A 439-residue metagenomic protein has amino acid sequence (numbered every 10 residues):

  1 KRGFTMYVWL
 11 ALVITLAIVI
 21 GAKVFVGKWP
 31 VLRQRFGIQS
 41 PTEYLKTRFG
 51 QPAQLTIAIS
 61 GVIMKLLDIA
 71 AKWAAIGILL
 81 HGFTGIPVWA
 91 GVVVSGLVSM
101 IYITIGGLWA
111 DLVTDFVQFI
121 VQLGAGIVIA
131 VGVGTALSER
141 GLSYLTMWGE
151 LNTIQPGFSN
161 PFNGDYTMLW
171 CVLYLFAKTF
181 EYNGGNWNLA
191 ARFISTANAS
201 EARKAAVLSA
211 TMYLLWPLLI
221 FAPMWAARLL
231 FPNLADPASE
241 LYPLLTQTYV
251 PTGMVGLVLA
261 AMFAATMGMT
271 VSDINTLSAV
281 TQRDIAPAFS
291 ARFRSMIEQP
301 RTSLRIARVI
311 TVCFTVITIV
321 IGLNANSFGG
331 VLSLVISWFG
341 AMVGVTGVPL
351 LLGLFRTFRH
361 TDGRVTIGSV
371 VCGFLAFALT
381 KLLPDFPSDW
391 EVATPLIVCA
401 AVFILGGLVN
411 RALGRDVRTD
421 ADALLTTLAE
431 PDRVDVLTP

Functional and structural regions predicted by a protein language model:
K1-G37, W170-Y182, L189-N233, Q247-T266: Membrane-interface helix-loop-helix modules in multi-pass membrane proteins
T5, L67-L79, I103-W109, P223 (+4 more regions): Transmembrane helix-loop junctions in multi-pass membrane proteins
W9-I103, Y174-Y182, A264-S272: Helix-loop-helix module between adjacent transmembrane segments
G37-K46, G107-F116, Y182-L215, P237-L241 (+6 more regions): Hydrophobic, small-residue-rich membrane helices and short re-entrant helix-turn-helix hairpins that build
R48-L55, L66, Q282-N326: Loop-to-transmembrane helix boundary motifs in multi-pass membrane proteins
I69, W73, G77, H81-V94 (+8 more regions): Hydrophobic alpha-helical segments and their helix-loop junctions in multi-pass secondary transporters
R364-A376: Central hydrophobic cores of alpha-helical transmembrane segments in multi-pass integral membrane proteins
I367, P387-P439: Terminal cytosolic tails of multi-pass membrane transporters, especially the segment immediately following the final
